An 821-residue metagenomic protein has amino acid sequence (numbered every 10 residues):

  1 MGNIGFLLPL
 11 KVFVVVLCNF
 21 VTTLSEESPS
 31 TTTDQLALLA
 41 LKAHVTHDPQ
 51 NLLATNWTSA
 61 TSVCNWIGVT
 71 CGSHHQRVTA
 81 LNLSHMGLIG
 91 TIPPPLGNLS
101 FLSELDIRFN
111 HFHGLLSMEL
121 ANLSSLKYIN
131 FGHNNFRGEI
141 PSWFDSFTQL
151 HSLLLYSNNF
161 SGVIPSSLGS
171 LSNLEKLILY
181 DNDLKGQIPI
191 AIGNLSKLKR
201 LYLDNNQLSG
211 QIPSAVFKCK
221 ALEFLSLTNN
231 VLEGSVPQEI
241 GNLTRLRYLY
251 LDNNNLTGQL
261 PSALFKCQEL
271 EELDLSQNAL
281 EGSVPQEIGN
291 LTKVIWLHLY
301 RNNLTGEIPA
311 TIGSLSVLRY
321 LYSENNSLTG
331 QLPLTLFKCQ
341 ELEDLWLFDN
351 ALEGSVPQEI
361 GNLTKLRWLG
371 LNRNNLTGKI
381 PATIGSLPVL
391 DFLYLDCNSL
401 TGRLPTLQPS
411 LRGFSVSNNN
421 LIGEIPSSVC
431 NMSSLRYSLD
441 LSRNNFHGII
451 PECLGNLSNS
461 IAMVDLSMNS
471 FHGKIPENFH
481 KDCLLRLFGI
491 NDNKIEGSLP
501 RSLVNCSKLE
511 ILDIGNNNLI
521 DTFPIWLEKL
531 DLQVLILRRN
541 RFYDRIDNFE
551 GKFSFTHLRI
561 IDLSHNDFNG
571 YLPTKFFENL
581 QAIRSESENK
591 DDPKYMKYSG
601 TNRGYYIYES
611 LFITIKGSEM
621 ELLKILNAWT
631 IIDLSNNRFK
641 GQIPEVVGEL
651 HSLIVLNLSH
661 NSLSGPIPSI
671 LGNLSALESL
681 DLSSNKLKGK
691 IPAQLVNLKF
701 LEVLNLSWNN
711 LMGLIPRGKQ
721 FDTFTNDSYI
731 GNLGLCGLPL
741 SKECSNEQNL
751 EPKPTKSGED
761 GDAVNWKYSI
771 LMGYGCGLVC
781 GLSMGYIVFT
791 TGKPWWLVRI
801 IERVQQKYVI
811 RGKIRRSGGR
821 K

Functional and structural regions predicted by a protein language model:
M1-K821: Plant-biased, solvent-exposed loop and capping regions within N-terminal extracellular ligand-binding ectodomains
